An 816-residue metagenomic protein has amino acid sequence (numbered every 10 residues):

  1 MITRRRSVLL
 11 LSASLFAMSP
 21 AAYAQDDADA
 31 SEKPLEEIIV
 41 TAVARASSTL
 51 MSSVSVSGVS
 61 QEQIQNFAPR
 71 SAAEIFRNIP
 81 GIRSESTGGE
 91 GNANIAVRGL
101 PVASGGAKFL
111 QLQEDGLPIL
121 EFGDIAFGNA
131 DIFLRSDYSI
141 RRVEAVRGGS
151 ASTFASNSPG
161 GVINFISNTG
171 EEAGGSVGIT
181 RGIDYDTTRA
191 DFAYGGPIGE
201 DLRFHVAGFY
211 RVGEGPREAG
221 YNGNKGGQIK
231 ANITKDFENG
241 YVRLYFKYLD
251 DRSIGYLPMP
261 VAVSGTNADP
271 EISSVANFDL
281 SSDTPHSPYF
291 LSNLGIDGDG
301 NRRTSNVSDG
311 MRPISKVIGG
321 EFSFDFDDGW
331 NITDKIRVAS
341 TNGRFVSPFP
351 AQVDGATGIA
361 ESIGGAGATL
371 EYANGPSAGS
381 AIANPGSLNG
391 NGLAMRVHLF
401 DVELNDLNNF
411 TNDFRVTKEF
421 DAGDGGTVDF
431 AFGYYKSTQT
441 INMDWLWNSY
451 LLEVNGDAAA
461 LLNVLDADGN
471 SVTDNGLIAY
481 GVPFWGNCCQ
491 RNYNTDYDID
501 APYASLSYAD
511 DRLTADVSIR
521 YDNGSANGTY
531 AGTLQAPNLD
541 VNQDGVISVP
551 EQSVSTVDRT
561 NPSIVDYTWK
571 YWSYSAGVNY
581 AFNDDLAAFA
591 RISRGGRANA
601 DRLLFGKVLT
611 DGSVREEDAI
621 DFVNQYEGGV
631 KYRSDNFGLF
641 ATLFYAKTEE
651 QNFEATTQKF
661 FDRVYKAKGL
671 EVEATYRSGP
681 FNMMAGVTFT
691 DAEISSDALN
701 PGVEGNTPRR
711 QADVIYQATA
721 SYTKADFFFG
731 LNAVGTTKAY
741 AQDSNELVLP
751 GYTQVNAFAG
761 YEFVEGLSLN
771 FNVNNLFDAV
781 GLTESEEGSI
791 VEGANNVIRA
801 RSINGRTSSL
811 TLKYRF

Functional and structural regions predicted by a protein language model:
M1-G81, Y665, Y676: N-terminal Sec signal peptide and the immediately downstream disordered periplasmic leader that contains the TonB box
D27, R512, N636-E654, F660-S744 (+3 more regions): Gram-negative outer-membrane beta-barrel transporters
D27, T41, A73-P118: Extracytoplasmic beta-strand/coil segments of soluble accessory domains associated with Gram-negative outer-membrane
P118-R147: Short acidic/polar hinge/loop motifs at secondary-structure boundaries that mediate gating or recognition
V162-P197, G208-G220, N732: Short strand-turn segments of transmembrane beta-barrel domains in outer membranes, especially the first one or two
T234-D236, Y241-V317, R344-N405, N463-R491 (+2 more regions): Acidic/polar loop-and-plug regions of large Gram-negative outer-membrane beta-barrel proteins
L407, G425-N475, F484-K647, T675-R677 (+2 more regions): Structural signature of Gram-negative outer-membrane beta-barrels, strongest in the C-terminal barrel of TonB-dependent
G629, N796-F816: Outer-membrane beta-barrel "beta-signal"
